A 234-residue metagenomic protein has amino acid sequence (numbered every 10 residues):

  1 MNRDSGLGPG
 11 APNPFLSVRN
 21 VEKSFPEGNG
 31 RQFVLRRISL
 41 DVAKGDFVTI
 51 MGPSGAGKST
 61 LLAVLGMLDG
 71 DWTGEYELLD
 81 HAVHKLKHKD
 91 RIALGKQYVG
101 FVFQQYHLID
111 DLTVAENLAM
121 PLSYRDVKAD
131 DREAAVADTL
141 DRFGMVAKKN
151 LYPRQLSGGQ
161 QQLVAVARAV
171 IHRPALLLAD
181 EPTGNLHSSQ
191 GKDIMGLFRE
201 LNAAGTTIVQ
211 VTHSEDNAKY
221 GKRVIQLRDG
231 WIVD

Functional and structural regions predicted by a protein language model:
M1-S24, D234: ABC-family P-loop ATPase nucleotide-binding domain
P14-L16, V21-V224: ABC family nucleotide-binding domain
V224-D234: H-loop (His-switch) and adjacent beta-strand-loop-beta switch element of ABC-type ATPase nucleotide-binding domains
